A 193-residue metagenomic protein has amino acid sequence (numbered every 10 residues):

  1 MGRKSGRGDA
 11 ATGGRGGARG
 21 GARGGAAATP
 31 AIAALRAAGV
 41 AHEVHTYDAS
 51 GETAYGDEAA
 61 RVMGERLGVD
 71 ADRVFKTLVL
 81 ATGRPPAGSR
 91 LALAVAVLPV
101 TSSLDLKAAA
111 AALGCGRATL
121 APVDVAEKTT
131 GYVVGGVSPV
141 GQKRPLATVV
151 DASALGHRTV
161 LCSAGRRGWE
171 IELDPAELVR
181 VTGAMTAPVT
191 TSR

Functional and structural regions predicted by a protein language model:
M1-R193: Extended, low-hydrophobicity, polar/charged segments
